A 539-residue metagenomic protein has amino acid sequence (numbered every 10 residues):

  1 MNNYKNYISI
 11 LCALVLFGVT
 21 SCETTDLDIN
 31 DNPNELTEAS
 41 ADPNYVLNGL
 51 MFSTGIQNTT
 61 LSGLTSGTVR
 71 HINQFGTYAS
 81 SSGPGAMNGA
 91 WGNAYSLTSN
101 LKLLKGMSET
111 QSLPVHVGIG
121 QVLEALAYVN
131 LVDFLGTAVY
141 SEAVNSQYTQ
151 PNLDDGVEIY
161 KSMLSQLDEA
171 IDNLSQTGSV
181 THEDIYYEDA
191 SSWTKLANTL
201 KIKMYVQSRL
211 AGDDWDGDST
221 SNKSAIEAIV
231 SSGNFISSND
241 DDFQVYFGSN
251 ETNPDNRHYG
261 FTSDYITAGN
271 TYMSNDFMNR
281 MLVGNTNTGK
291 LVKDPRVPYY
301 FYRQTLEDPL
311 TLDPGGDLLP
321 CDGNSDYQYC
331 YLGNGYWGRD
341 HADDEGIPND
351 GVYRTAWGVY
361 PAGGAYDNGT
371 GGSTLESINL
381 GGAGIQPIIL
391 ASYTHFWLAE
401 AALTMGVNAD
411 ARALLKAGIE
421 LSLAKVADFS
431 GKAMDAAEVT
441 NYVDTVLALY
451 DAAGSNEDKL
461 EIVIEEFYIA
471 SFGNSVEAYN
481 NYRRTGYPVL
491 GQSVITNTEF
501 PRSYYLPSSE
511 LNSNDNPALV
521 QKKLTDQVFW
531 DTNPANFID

Functional and structural regions predicted by a protein language model:
M1-D31: Bacterial Sec-dependent N-terminal signal peptides
Y4-I8, A399, V463: Gram-positive Sec-dependent secretion signals
G18-I29, V69-G76, V132-V139, G431-T440: Short, compositionally biased low-complexity segments
C22-V69, N73-G76, G85, G92 (+4 more regions): Membrane-proximal, proline-rich intrinsically disordered regions
S40, R70-D428, A453-D458, I538: Structured, solvent-exposed acidic/aromatic patches
S62-S66, Y300-R303, S475-R484: Short coil/turn segments at secondary-structure boundaries
H395, L403, E420-D539: C-terminal functional modules
